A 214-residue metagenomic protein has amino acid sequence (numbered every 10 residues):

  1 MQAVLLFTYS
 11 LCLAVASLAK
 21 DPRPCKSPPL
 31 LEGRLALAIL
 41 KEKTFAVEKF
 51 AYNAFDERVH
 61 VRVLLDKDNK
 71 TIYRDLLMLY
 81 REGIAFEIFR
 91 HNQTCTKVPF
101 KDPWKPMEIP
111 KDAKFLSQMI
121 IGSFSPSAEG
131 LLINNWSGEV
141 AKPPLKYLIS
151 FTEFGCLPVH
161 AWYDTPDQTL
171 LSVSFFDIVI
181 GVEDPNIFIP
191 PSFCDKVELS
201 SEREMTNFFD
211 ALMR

Functional and structural regions predicted by a protein language model:
M1-H60, N69, N92-Q93, S123-P126 (+1 more regions): N-terminal leader/targeting segments and the immediate start of mature chains
L18, M78, I88-F89, E129 (+1 more regions): Residue-level signal for mature regions of secreted extracellular proteins and peptides
S27, E87, T96-P99, P158 (+1 more regions): Disulfide-rich extracellular modules and peptides
P28-L30, A51-H60, L77-I84, E129-L131 (+2 more regions): Short, solvent-exposed coil/turn segments at beta-strand boundaries
E42, K67-T71, A141-P143: Short, cysteine-centered beta-strand-loop-beta hairpins and adjacent loop/turn segments enriched in charged/polar
E48-A113, D164-S172: An acidic-aromatic
K105-L132: Acidic, glycine-rich loop-and-strand cores that form catalytic or ligand-binding grooves in diverse globular domains
S127-V197: Gly/Pro-enriched, hydrophobic low-complexity segments that function as extracytoplasmic propeptides/linkers
